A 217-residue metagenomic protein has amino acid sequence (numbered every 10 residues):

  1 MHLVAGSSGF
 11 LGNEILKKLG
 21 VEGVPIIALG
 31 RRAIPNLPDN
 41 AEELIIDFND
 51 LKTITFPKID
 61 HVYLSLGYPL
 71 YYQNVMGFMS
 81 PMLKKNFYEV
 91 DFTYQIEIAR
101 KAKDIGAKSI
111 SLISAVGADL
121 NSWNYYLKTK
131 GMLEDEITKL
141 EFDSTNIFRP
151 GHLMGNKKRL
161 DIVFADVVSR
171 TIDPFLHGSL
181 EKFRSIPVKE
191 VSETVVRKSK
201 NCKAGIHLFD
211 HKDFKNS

Functional and structural regions predicted by a protein language model:
M1, D60-Y63, S109: Structural motif
M1-E22: N-terminal Rossmann NAD(P)H-binding glycine-rich loop of SDR-like oxidoreductase domains
A5, I27-R32, S80-K128, K139 (+1 more regions): Conserved Rossmann-fold NAD(P)-dependent oxidoreductase catalytic core, especially the SDR/UDP-sugar
L11-I15, I98, L133: Hydrophobic residues within alpha-helices that form the first helical element adjacent to the glycine-rich loop
N13-I15, P38, Q73-V75, N121-W123 (+1 more regions): Short glycine-/acidic-enriched loop or helix-start segments at secondary-structure transitions that form or flank
E22, L120-S217: Oxidoreductase cofactor-interface core, primarily capturing Rossmann-like NAD(P)-dependent enzymes
P35, N40-E97, K101-D104: NAD(P)H-binding glycine-rich loop region in Rossmannoid oxidoreductase-like domains and their noncatalytic homologs
P69, S114-G117, G151-M154: Active-site segment of SDR-like NAD(P)-dependent oxidoreductases
